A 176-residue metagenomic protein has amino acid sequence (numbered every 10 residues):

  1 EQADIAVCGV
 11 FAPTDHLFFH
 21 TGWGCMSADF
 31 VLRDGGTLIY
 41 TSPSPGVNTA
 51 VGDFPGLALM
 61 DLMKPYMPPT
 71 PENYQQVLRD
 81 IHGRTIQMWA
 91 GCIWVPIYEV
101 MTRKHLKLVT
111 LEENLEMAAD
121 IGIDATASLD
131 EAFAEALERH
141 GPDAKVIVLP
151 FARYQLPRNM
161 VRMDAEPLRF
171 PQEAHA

Functional and structural regions predicted by a protein language model:
E1-Q2, V31: Conserved, well-structured core segments that form the ligand-binding/active-site neighborhood of functional domains
A3-H20: Glycine-rich phosphate/diphosphate-binding loops and the adjacent beta-loop-alpha structural elements that coordinate
T21-A176: C-terminal non-catalytic interaction/assembly regions of soluble proteins
